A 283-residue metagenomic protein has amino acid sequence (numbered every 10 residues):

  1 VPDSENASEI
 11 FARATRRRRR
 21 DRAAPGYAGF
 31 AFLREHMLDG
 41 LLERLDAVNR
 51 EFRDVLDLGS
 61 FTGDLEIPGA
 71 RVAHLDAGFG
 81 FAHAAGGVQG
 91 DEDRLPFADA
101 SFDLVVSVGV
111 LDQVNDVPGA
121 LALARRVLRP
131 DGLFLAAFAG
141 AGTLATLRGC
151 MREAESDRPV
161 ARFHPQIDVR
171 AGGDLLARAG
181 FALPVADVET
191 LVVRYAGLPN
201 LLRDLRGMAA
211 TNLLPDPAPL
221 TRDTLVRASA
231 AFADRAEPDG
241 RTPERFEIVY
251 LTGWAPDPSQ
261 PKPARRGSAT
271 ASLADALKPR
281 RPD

Functional and structural regions predicted by a protein language model:
P2-R50: Class I SAM-dependent methyltransferase Rossmann-like catalytic core, especially the SAM/SAH-binding loop
L42-A98, L104, P118-A122: Class I SAM-dependent methyltransferase SAM/SAH-binding core
V48, D112-D116, V127: A short His-aromatic
R53, S101, L128-G132: Surface-exposed loop/turn positions
D103-P118, F134, F138: A short SAM/SAH-binding and catalytic strip from SAM-dependent methyltransferases
P118-L133: A short glycine-rich, Lys/Arg-flanked "PGG" loop and its adjoining helix->strand segment in the class I
L135-N200, M208-R222: Conserved catalytic/acceptor-binding region of the Class I
P199-D283: C-terminal lobe and adjacent flexible extensions of AdoMet/dcAdoMet transferase-like proteins
